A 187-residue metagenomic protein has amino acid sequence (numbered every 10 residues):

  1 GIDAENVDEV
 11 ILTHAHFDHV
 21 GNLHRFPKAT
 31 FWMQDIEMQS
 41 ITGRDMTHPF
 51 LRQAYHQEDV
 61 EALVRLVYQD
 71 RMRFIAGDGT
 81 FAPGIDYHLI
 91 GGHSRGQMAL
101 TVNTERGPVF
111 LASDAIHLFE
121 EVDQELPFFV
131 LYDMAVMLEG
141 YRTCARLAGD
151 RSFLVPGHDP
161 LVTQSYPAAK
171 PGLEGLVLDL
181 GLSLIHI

Functional and structural regions predicted by a protein language model:
G1-I2, N6-D8, I36-L89, A135-R151: Metallo-beta-lactamase
G1-M33: Active-site metal-binding motif and surrounding structural segment of the metallo-beta-lactamase
E5, R25, V67-F119: Catalytic core of the metallo-beta-lactamase
I11, V109-L111, V155: Residue-level marker for buried hydrophobic side chains located in beta-strands that build the well-ordered beta-sheet
A15, I36-E37, G92-S94, S113-A115 (+1 more regions): Active-site metal-binding loops of divalent metal-dependent hydrolases
A112-G140: A hydrophobic, small-residue-rich beta->alpha segment in the mid-to-C-terminal subdomain of diverse proteins
A115-E125, K170-G181: Active-site gating loops and adjacent loop-to-helix segments of metal-dependent hydrolytic enzymes
I185-I187: Conserved small/polar residues in nucleotide/adenosyl-binding loops
